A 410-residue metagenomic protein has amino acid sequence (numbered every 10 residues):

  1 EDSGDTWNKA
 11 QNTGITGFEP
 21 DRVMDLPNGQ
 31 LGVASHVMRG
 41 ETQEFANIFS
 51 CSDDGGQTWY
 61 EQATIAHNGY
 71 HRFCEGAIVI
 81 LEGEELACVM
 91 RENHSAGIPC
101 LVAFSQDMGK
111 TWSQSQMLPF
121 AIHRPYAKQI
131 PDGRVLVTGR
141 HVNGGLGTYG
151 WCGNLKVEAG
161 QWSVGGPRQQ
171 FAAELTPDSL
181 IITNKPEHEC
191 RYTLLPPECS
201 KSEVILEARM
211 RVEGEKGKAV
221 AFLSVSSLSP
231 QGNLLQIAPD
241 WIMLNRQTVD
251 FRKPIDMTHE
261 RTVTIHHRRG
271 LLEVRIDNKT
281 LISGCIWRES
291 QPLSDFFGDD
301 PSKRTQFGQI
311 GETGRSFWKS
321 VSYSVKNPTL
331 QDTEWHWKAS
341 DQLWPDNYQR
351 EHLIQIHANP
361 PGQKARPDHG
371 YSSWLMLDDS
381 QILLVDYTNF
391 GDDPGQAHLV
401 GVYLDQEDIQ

Functional and structural regions predicted by a protein language model:
E1-P27, A34-V37: Asp-box/WD-like beta-propeller blade repeats and closely related beta-sheet repeat scaffolds
E1-Q11, S50-Q62, A103-Q114, C152-S163 (+6 more regions): Asp-box/BNR beta-propeller loop motif
T42-I48, A96-V102, G144-N154, D392-D405: Structural motif
A172-L244, G311-E312, F317: Secretory/extracellular carbohydrate-interaction modules and structurally similar beta-sandwich "look-alikes"
A208, H259-I276: Short tryptophan-centered beta-strand motifs in secreted/extracellular beta-sheet-rich domains of glycan-recognition
W241-T264: Short, aromatic/His-centered strand-loop micro-motif at the edge of beta-sheets
G284-F317: Flexible glycan-contacting loops in extracellular carbohydrate-active proteins
D368-Q410: Blade-level signature of beta-propeller repeat domains, shared across WD40, Kelch, NHL, RCC1 and BNR/Asp-box propellers
